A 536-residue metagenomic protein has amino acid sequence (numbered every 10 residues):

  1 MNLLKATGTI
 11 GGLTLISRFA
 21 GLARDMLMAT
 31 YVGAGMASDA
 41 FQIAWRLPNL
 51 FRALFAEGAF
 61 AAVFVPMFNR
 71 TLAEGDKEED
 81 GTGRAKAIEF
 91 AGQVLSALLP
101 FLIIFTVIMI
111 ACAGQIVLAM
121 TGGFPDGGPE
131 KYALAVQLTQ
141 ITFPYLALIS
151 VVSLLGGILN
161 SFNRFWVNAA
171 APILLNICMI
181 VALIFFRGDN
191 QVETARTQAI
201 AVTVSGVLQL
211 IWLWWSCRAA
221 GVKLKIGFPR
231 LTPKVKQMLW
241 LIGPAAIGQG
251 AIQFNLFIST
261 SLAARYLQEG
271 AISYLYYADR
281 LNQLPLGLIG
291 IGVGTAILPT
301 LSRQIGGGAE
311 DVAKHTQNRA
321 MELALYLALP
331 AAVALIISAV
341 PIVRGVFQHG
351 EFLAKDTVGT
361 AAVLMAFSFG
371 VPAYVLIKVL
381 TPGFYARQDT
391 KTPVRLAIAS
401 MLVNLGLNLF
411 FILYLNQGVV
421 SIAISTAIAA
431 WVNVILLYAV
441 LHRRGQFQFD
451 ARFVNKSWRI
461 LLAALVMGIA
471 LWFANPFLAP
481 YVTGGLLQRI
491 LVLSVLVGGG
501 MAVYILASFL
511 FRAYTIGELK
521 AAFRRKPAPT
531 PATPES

Functional and structural regions predicted by a protein language model:
M1-S536: Membrane-embedded alpha-helical bundles of multi-pass transporters/translocases, especially carrier/permease families
